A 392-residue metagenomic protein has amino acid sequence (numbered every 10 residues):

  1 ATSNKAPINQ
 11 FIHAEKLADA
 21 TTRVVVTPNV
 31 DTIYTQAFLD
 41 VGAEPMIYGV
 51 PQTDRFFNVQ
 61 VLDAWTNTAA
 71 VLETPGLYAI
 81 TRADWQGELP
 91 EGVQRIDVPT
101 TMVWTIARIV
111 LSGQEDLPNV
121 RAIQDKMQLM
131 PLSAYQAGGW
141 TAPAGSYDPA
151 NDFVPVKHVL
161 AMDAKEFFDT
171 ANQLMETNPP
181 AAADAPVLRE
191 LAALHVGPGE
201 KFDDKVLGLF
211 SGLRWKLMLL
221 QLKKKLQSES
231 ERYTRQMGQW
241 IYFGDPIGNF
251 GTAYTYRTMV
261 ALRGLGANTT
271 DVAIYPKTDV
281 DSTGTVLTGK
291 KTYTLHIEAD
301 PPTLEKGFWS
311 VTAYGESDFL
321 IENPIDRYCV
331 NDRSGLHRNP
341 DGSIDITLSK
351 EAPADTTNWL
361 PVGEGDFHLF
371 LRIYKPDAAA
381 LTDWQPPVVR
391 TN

Functional and structural regions predicted by a protein language model:
A1-N392: A compositional/structural signature for long, glycine/proline-rich flexible linkers and loops on extracytoplasmic
